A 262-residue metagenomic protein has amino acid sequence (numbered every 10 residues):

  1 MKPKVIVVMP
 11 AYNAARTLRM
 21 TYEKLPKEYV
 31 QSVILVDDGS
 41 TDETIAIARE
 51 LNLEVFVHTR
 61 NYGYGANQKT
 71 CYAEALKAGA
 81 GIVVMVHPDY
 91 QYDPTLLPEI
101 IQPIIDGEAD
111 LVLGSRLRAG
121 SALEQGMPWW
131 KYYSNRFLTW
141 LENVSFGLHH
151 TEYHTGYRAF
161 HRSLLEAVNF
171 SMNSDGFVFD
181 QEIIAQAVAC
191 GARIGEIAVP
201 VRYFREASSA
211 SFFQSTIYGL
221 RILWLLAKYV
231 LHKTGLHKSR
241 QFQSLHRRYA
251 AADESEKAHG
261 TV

Functional and structural regions predicted by a protein language model:
M1, G147, S171-V262: Hydrophobic helical membrane-anchoring modules
I6-P10, V57: Short hydrophobic beta-strand elements that form part of the catalytic alpha/beta core underpinning NDP-sugar/donor
Y12-K27: Short, well-formed alpha-helical segments that are part of the catalytic scaffolds of diverse glycosyltransferases
A14-T17, S40, D93: Donor nucleotide-sugar binding loop of glycosyltransferases
D37-I45: A conserved acidic beta->alpha catalytic loop
G39, G63, Q91: A short, conserved beta-strand element in the Rossmann-like catalytic core that flanks the donor/metal-binding loop
H58-K77, P94-F177, F204-L223: Acceptor/aglycone-binding surface of glycosyltransferases and processive sugar-polymer synthases
A80-Q91: Short beta-strand-to-loop acidic/aromatic patch adjacent to the donor-nucleotide binding site
